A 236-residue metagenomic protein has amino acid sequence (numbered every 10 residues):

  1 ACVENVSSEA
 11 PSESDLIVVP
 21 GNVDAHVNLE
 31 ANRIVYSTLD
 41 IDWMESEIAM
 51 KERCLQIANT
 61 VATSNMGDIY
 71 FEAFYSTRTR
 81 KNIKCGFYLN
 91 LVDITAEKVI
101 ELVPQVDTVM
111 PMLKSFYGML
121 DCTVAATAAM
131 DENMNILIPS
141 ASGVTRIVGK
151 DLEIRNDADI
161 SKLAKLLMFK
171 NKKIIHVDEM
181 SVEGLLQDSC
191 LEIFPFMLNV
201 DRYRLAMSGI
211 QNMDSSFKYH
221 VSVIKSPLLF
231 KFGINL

Functional and structural regions predicted by a protein language model:
A1-I57, S64-E179, L186, S208-L236: Membrane-proximal interfacial segments on either side of biological membranes
S37, T60, F194-F196: Surface-exposed loop and edge beta-strand positions of immunoglobulin-like domains
L186-A206, N212-D214: Extended serine/threonine-enriched, polar tracts that run as long, contiguous segments within proteins
